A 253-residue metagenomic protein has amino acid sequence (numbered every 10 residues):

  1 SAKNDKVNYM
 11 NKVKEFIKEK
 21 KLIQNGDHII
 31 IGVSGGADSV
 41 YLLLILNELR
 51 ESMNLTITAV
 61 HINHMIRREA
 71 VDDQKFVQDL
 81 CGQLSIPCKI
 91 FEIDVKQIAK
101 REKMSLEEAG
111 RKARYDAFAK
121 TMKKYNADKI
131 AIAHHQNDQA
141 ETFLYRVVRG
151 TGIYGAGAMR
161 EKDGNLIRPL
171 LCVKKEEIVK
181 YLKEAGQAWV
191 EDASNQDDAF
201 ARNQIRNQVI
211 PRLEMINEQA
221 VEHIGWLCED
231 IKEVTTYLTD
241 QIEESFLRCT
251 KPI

Functional and structural regions predicted by a protein language model:
K6-V33, A37-I210: Core alpha/beta nucleotide-donor-binding catalytic domains of modification enzymes
F200-I253: ATP/NTP-dependent adenylation/nucleotidyl-transfer catalytic domains that generate, transfer, or process NMP-activated
